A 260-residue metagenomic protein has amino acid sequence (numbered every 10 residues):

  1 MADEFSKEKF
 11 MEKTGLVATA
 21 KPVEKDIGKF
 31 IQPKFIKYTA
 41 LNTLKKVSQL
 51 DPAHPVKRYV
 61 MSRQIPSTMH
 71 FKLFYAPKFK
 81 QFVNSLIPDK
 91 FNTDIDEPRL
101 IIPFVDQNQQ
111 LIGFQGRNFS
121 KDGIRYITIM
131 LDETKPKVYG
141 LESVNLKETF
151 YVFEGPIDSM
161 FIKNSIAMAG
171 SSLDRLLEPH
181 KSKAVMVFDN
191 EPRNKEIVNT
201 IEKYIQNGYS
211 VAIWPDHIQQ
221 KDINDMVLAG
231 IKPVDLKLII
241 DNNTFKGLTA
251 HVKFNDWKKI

Functional and structural regions predicted by a protein language model:
M1, V105-Q107, D189-E191: Beta-hairpin (beta-strand-turn-beta-strand) motif
M1-K80, E97, N199-E202, Q206-V211: Non-catalytic accessory segments of DNA primases and related replication-initiation nucleases
M1-T14, S67-P98, V227-K259: Short, small/acidic-rich helices and loops at N termini and domain boundaries of DNA replication/processing enzymes
K7, K13-T14, A20, E24 (+10 more regions): Low-complexity, intrinsically disordered short peptide segments enriched in small/polar/basic residues
S48-Q49, K57, P88-D89, S159 (+1 more regions): A generic alpha-helix preference that emphasizes hydrophobic side chains
Q49, R58, V138, D222-V227: Residue-level preference for alpha-helix termini and adjacent loops
Q81-K183, E196-V198: Phosphate-handling DNA/RNA-contact segment within nucleic-acid enzymes
I124, K147-F150, P156-I260: TOPRIM fold recognition
